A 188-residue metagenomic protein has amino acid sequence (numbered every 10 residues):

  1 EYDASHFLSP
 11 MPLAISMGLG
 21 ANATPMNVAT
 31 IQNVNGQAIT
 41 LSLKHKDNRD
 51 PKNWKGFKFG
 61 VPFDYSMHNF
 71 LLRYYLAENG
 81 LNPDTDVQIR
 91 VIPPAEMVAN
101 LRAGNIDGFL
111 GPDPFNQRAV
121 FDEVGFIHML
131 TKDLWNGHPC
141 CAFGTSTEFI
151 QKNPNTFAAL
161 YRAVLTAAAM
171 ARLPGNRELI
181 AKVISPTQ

Functional and structural regions predicted by a protein language model:
E1-V91, N100-Q117, E123-H138: Short, glycine-/small- and polar/acidic-enriched structural segments that line small-molecule recognition paths
G36-N48, P139-T156, M170: A bilobed periplasmic-binding-protein/Venus flytrap-type ligand-binding module shared by bacterial periplasmic
N53-K58, A142, A163-A168: Flexible glycine/proline-enriched surface loops and loop-helix/loop-strand junctions
K58-P62, E148-I150, A168-R172: Second-shell loop/turn segments in exported
E96-M97: Short acidic active-site motifs
R102-I106, F149, Q188: Short, charged low-complexity intrinsically disordered segments located at boundaries of structured domains
D107-P112, F149-P154, A159: A polyampholytic, Gly/Pro-enriched intrinsically disordered region
K152-Q188: Secondary-structure end/capping motifs
